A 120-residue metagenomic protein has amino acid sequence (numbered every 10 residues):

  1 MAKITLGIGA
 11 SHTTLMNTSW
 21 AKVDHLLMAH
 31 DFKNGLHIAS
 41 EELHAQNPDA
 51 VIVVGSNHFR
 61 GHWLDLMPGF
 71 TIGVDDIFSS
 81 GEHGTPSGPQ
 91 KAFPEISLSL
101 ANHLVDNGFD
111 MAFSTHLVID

Functional and structural regions predicted by a protein language model:
M1-D120: Soluble secreted/lumenal catalytic domains with histidine-centered metal-binding or acid-base catalytic motifs
